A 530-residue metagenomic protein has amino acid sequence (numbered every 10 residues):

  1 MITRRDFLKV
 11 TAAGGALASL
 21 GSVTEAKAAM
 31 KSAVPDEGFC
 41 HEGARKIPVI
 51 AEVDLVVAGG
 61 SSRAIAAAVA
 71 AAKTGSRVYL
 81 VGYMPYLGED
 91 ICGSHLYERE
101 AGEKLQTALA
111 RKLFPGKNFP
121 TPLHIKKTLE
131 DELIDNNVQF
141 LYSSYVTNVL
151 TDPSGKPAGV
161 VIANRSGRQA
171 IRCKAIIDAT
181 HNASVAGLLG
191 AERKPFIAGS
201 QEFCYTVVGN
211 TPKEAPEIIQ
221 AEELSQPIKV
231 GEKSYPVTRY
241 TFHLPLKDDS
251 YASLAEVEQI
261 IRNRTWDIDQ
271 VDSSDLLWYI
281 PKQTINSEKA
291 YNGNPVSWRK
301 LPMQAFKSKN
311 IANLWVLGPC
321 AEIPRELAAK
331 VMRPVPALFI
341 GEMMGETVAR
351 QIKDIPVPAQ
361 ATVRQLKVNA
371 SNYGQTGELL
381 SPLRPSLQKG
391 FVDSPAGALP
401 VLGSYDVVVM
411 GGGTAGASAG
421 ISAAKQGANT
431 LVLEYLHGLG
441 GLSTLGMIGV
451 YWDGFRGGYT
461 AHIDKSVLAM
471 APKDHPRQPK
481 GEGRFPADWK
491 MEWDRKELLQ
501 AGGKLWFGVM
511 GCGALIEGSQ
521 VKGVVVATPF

Functional and structural regions predicted by a protein language model:
M1-I2: Secretory targeting signals
D6-A28: N-terminal export signals
S22-D54, G60, R364: C-terminal segment of N-terminal export signals and the immediately downstream linker at the start of the mature
A33, A44, A70, S76-R77 (+8 more regions): Conserved N-terminal/central alpha/beta ligand/cofactor-binding core
E37-E52, Q388-S404: A short, basic/flexible loop-to-alpha-helix module at the beginning of a structural domain
I50-S61, L402-G413: Beta1/beta-strand and adjacent pyrophosphate-binding region of the FAD-binding site in flavoprotein oxidoreductases
A64, G416: N-terminal Rossmann-fold NAD(P) dinucleotide-binding loop
D90, G102-E103, Y142, P153-G159 (+4 more regions): Flavin (FAD/FMN)-binding glycine-rich loop and adjacent Rossmann-like elements that form
